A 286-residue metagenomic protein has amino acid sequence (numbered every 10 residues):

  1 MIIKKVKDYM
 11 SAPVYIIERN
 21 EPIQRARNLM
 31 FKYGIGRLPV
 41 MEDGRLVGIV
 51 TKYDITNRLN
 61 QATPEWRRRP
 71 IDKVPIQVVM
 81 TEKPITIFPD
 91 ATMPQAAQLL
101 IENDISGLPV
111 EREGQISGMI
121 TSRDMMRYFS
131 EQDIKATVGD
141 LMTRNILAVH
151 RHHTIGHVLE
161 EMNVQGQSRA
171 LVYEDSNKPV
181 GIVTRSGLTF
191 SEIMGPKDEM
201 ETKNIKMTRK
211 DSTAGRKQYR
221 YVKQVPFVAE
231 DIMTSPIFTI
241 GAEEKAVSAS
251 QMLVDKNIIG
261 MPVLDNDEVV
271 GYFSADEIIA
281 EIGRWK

Functional and structural regions predicted by a protein language model:
M1-G34, P39-G48: Non-cleavable N-terminal signal-anchor transmembrane helices
M1-P13, K52-K83, A97, M119-A148 (+4 more regions): Tandem CBS (Bateman) regulatory domains
P13-V14, I23, L46, P84 (+6 more regions): Short glycine/proline-centered loop/turn elements that form peptide/ligand docking sites
I17-G34, I85-D104, E111, V149-Q167 (+6 more regions): The conserved cystathionine-beta-synthase
M30, L38-Y53, L100, L108-R123 (+4 more regions): A glycine-centered beta-loop-beta connector
